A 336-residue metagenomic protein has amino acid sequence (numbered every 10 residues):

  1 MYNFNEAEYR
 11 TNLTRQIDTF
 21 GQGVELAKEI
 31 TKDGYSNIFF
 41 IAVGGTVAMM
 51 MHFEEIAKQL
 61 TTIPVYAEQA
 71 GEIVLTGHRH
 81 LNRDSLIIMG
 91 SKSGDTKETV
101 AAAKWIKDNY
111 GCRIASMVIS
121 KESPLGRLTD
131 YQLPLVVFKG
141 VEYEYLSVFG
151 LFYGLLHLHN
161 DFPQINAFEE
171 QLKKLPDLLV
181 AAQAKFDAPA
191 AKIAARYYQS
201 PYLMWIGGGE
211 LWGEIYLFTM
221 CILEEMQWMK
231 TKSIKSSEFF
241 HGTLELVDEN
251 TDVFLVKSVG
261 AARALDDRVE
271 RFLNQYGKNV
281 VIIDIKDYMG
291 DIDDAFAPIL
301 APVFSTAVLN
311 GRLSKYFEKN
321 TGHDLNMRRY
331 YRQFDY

Functional and structural regions predicted by a protein language model:
Y2-A7, V269-Y336: Phosphate-moiety recognition in structured ligand-binding domains
Y2-N37, K139-G140, S147, G154-I234 (+1 more regions): Active-site phosphate/pyrophosphate-binding segments
A27-T31, L75-N82, T243-D248: Short amphipathic alpha-helix with an adjacent loop that forms part of the alpha/beta core around
S36-Q171, V256-I283: Glycine-rich phosphate-binding loops that contact phosphosugars or nucleotide phosphates
L81-R83, S147-F152, V247-E249, D293-A301: Short, surface-exposed amphipathic charged segments that create phosphate/polyanion-binding patches used for binding
S120-L133, T243-L246, M289-I299: Glycine-rich, charge-decorated loop segments at or immediately adjacent to ligand/cofactor-binding or catalytic sites
G213-V281: Internal helical hairpin/lid segments
